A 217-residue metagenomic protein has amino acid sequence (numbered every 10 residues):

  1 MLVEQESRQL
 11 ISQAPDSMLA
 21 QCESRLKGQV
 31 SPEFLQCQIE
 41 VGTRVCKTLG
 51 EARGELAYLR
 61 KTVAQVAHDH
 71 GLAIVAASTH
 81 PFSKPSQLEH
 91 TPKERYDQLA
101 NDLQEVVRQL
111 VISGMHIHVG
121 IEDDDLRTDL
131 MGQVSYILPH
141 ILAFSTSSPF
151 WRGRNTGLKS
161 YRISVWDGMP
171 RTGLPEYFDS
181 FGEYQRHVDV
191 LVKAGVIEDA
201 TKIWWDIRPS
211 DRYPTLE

Functional and structural regions predicted by a protein language model:
M1-V106, V111-I112, E198, E217: Terminal catalytic/cofactor-binding subdomain
P92, S113, I121-L216: Loop-rich catalytic cores of soluble enzymes, especially ATP-dependent carboxylate-amine ligases and other
I117: An acidic/histidine-cluster motif and surrounding catalytic segment that typifies divalent-metal-assisted enzyme active
